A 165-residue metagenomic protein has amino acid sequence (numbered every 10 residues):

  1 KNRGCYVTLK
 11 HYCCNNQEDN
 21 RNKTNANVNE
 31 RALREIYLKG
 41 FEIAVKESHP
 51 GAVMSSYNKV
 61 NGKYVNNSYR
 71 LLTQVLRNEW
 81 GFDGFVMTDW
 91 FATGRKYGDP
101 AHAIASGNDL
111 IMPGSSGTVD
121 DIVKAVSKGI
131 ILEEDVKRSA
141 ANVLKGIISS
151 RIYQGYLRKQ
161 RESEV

Functional and structural regions predicted by a protein language model:
K1-V165: Glycoside hydrolase catalytic-domain context in secreted enzymes
